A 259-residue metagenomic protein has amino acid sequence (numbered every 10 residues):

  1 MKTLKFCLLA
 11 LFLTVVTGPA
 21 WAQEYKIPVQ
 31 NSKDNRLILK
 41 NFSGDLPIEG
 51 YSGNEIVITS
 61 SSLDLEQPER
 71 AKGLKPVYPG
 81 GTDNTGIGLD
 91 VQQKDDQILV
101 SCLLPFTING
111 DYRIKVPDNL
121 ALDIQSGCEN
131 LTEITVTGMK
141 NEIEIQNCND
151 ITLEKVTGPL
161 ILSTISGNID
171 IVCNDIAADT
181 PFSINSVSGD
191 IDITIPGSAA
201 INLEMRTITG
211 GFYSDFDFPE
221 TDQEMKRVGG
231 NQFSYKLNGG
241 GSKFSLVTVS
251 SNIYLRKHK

Functional and structural regions predicted by a protein language model:
M1-K26: Bacterial Sec-dependent N-terminal signal peptides
W21-K40, D45-C128, T135-Q146, I161 (+3 more regions): Acidic (Asp/Glu) and glycine-rich low-complexity loops/linkers that are typically intrinsically disordered
F42, I165, V187, I208 (+1 more regions): Conserved consensus positions within extracellular tandem repeat modules
V136-M139, L153-V156, L162-I165, V249: Periodically patterned hydrophobic/aromatic "hotspot" residues that form packing/interaction faces in regular
E144, T152-V156, L160-S163, V172-N185 (+1 more regions): Short helix-loop boundary/capping segments
P159, N168, N185, D190-T194 (+2 more regions): Tandem repeat domain/solenoid detector
V249, L255-H258: Transmembrane alpha-helical segments in integral membrane proteins
